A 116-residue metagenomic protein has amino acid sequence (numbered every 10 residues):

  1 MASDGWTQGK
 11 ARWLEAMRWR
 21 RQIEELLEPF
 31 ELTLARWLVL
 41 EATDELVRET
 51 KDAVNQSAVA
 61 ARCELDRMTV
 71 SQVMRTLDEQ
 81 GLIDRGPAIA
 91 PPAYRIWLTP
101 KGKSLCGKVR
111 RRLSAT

Functional and structural regions predicted by a protein language model:
M1-A2, T50, R111: C-terminal regulatory/oligomerization modules of transcriptional regulators
M1-F30, L82: N-terminal leader segment of winged-helix/HTH proteins
G5, G9-W13, R67, T99 (+1 more regions): Amphipathic, non-membrane alpha-helical segments in soluble helical-bundle scaffolds
R21-T69, I89: N-terminal helix-turn-helix DNA-binding core of bacterial DNA-binding proteins
L40, V59, M74-Q80: Basic amphipathic alpha-helical segments that dock to polyanions
R75-T116: Charged, amphipathic alpha-helical coiled-coil/dimerization segments
